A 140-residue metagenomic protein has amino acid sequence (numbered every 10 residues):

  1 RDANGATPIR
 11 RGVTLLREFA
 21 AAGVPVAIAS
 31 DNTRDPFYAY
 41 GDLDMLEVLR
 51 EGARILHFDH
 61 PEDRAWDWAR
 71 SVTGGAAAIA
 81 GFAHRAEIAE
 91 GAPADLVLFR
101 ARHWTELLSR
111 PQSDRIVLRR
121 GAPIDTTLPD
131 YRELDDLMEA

Functional and structural regions predicted by a protein language model:
R1, D35-F37, L107: Short secondary-structure capping/turn micro-motifs that flank functional sites
R1-T14: Active-site core of metal-dependent hydrolases
A6-P8, D42-M45, S113-I116: Short low-complexity, flexible loop/linker segments enriched in glycine and/or proline with clustered acidic
P8, P25-A27, P36, P61 (+3 more regions): Proline-rich intrinsically disordered, low-complexity coils
G12-F99: His/Asp/Glu-enriched, well-ordered alpha-helical/loop segment that forms or immediately abuts the divalent-metal
A78, E90-A140: C-terminal cap of metal-dependent C-N hydrolases
